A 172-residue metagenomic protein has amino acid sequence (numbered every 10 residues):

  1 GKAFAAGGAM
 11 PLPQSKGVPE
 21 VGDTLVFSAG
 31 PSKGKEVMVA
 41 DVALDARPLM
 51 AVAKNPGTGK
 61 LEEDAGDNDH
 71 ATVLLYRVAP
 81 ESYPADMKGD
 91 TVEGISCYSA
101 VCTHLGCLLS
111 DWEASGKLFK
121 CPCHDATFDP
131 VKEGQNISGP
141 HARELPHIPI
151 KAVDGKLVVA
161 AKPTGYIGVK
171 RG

Functional and structural regions predicted by a protein language model:
F4-V101, L105-D111, A152-G172: N-terminal pre-ligand scaffold of iron-sulfur
T103-E144: Acidic, glycine-rich flexible loop segments
T127-R171: Short Fe-S-cluster ligation motifs
